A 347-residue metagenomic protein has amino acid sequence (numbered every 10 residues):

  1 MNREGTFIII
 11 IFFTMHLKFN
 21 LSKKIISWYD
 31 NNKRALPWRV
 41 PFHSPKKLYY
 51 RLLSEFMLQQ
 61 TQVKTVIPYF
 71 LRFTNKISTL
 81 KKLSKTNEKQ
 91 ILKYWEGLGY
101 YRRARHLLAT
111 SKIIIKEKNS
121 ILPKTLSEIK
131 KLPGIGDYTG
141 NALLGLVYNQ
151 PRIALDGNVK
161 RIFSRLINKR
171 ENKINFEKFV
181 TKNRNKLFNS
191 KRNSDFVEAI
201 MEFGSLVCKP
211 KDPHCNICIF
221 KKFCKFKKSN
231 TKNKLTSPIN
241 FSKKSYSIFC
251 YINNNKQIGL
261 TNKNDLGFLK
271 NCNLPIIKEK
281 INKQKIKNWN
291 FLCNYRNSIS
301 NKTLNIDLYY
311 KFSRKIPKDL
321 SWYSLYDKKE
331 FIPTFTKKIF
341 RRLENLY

Functional and structural regions predicted by a protein language model:
M1-N2, Y94-E96, K131-P133, A154 (+5 more regions): Generic detector of intrinsically disordered, low-complexity, polar/charged segments
R3-V40, S44, S205-Y347: Intrinsically disordered, low-complexity, charged terminal extensions of DNA damage-control enzymes
F13-S22, W28, N32-H214, F220-F223 (+1 more regions): Catalytic cores of DNA base-excision repair glycosylases
